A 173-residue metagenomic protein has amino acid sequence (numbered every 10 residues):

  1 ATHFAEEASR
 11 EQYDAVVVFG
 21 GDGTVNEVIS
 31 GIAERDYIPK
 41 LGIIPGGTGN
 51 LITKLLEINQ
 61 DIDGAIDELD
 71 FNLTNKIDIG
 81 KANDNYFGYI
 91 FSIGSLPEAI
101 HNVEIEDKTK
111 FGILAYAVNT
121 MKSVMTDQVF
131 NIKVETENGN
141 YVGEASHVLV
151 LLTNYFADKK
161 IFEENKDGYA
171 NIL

Functional and structural regions predicted by a protein language model:
A1-V16, N26, S30-G31, R35: ATP/NTP phosphate-donor binding region
D22: Polar, low-complexity loop segments and adjacent catalytic/binding residues used for recognizing and processing sugar
N26, I52, A157-D158: Glycine/Thr-rich phosphate-binding loops of Rossmann-like dinucleotide-binding domains
I29-I32, K54-L56, I161-F162: Short amphipathic alpha-helical segments
E34-V150: Catalytic core of DAGKc-family lipid kinases
E137, E144-L173: Internal anion-binding site segments
